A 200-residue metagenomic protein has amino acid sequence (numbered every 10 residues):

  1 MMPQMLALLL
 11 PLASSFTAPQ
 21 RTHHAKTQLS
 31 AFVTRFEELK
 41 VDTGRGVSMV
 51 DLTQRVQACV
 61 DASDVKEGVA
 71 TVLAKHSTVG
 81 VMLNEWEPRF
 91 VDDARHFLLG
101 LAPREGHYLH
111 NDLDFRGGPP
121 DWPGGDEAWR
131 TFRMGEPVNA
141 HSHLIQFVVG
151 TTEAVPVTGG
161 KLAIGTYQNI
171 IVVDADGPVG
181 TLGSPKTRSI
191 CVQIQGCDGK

Functional and structural regions predicted by a protein language model:
M1-L8: Sec-dependent signal peptide recognition, specifically the positively charged N-region followed immediately by
Q4, S15-K200: Active-site histidine-anchored catalytic micro-motif
